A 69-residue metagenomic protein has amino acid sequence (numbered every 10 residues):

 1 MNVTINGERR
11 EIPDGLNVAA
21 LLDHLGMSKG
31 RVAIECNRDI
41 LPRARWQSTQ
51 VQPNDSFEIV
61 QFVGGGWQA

Functional and structural regions predicted by a protein language model:
M1-N6: Eukaryote-biased recognition of intrinsically disordered, low-complexity regulatory segments
L16-G26: Short amphipathic, charge-patterned alpha-helical segments
C36-Q47: Short acidic beta-strand-loop surface patches of small beta-rich interaction domains
N54-F57: Loop/turn positions that initiate beta-strands
G64-A69: Short, Lys/Arg- and Gly-enriched loop/turn segments at beta-strand edges
